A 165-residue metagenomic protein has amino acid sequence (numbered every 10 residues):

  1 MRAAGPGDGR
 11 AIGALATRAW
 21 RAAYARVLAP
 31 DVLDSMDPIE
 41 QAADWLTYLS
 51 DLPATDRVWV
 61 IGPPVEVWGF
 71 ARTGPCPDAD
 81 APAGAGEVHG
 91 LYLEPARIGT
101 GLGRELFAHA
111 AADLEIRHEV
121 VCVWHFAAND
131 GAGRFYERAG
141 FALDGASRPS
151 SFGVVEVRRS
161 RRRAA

Functional and structural regions predicted by a protein language model:
A3-G9, A14-A96, R104-H109, D113 (+1 more regions): Acetyl-CoA-dependent GNAT
L15, I116, R138-A139: Structural motif
R57-V60, C122, V157: Hydrophobic beta-strand residues of extracellular immunoglobulin-like
L93, F126-A127: Short amphipathic helical patch at the helix-1/turn junction of helix-turn-helix
T100, R104, A128-G145, F152-G153: Conserved active-site alpha-helix within GNAT-family acetyltransferase domains
L114-H125: Conserved GNAT acetyl-CoA-binding A-motif
V155-A165: Terminal substrate-recognition subdomain of acyl/acetyltransferases
